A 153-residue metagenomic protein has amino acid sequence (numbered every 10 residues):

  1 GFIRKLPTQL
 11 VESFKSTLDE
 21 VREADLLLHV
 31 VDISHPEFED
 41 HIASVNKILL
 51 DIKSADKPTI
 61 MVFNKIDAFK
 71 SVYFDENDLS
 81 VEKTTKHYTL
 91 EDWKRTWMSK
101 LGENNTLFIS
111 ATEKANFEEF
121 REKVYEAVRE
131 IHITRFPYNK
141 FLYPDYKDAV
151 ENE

Functional and structural regions predicted by a protein language model:
G1-S13, S34-P36, S44: Switch II (G3) loop of P-loop NTPases
L10-F14, L90-W93: Amphipathic coiled-coil/heptad-repeat helices and related helical stalk/stem segments that mediate oligomerization
A24: An anion/phosphate-binding loop that grips the pyrophosphate of nucleotide cofactors and donors
V31: Glycine-rich, N-terminal phosphate-binding loop of Rossmann-like dinucleotide-binding domains
P36, D40, S44-E153: C-terminal-of-GTPase-core extension/linker across diverse P-loop GTPases
